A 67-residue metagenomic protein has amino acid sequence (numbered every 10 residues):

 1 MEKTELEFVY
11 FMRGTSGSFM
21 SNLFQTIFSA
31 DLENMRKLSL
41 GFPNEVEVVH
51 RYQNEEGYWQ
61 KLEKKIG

Functional and structural regions predicted by a protein language model:
M1-K3, Q60-G67: Short intrinsically disordered terminal tails
M1-S29: N-terminal acidic leader/helix
T26-Q60: Short, charge-rich amphipathic interface segments used for partner binding and complex assembly
